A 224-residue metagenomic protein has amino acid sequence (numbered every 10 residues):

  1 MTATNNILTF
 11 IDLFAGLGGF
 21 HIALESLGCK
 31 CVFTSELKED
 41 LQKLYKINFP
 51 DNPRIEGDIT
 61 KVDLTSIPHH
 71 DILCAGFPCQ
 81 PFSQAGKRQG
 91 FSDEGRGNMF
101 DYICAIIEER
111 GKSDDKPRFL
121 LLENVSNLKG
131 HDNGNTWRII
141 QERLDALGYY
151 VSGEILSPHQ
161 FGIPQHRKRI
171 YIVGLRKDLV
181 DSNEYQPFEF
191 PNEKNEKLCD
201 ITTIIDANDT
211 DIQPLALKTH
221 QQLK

Functional and structural regions predicted by a protein language model:
T9-I11: Conserved beta-strand elements of the Class I
L13-L17: Class I SAM-dependent methyltransferase "Motif I" SAM/SAH-binding loop
A23-K30, N48: A short, Lys/Arg-enriched amphipathic alpha-helix followed by its capping loop at the start of a domain
T34-S35: The conserved SAM/SAH-binding core of class I Rossmann-like methyltransferase domains, concentrating on the hydrophobic
K38-E39: Conserved SAM/SAH-binding beta-strand->alpha-helix loop
Q42-S66: S-adenosyl-L-methionine
V62-I72, Q84-K224: Class I S-adenosyl-L-methionine
